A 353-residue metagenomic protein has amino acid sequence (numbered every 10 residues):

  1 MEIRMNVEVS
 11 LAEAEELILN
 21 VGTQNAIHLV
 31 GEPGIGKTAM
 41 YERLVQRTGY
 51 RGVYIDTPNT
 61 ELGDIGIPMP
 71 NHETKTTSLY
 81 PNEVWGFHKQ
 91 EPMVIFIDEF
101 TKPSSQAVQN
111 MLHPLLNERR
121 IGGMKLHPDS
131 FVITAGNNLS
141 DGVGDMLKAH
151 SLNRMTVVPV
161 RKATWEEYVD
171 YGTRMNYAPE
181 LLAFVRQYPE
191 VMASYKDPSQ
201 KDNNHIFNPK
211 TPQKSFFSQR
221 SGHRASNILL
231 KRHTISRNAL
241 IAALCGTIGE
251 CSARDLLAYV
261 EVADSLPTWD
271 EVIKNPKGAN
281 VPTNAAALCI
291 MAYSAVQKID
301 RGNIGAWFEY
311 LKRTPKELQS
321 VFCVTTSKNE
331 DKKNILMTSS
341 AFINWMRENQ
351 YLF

Functional and structural regions predicted by a protein language model:
M1-F353: C-terminal regulatory/interaction module of P-loop NTP-utilizing enzymes
